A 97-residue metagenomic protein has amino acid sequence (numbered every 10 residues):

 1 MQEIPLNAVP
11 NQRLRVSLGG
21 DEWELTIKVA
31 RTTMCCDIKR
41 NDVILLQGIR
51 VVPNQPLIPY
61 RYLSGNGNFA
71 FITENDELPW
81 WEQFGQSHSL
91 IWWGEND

Functional and structural regions predicted by a protein language model:
M1, K39, V43, D76 (+1 more regions): Compositionally biased, intrinsically disordered low-complexity segments enriched in polar/Pro/Gly and often Gln
M1-E24: Short, charged/polar N-terminal "headpieces" of proteins
N7, E22-E24, R61-D97: Cysteine-centric segments in proteins
A8-P10, I27, Q55-P56, N75: Solvent-exposed, flexible loop/coil residues
N11, W23, T32-M34, V43-L45 (+1 more regions): Generic "edge-of-domain/loop-turn" microfeature
R15, C36, L90-I91: Generic recognition of long tandem-repeat/solenoid scaffolds
L18, V29-R31: A generic beta-sheet turn/junction motif
R31-T73: Acidic, aromatic-enriched beta-alpha/helix-loop junctions
